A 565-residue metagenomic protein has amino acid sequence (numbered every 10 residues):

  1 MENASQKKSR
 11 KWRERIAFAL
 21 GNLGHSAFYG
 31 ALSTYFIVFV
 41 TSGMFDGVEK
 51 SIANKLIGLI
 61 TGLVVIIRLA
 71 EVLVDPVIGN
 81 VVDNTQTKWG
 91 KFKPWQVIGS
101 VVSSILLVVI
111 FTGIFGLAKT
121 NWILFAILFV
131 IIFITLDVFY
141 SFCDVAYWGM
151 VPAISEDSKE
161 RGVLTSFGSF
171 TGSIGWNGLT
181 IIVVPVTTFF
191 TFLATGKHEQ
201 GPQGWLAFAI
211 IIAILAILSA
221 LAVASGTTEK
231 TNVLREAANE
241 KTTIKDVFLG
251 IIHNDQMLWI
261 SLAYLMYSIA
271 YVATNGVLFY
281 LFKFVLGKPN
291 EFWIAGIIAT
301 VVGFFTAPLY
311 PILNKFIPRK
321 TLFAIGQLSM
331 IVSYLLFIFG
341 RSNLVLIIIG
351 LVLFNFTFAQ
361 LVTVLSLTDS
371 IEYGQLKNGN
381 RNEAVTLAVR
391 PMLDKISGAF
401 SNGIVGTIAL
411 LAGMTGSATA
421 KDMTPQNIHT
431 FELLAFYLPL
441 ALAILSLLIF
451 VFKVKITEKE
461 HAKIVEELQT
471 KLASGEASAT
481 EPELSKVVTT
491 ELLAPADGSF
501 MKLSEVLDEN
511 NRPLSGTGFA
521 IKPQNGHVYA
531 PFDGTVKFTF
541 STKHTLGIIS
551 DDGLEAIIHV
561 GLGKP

Functional and structural regions predicted by a protein language model:
E2-A477: Membrane-embedded alpha-helical bundles of multi-pass transporters/translocases, especially carrier/permease families
T480-P565: Contiguous, well-folded functional domains in the mature portion of proteins
